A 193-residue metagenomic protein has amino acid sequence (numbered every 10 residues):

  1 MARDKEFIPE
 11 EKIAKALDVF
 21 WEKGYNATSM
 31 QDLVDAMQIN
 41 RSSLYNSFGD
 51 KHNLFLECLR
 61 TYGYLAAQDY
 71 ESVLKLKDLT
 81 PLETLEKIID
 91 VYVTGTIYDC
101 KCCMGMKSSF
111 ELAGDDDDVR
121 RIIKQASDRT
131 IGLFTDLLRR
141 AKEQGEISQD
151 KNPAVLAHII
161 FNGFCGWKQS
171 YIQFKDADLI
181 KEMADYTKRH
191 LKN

Functional and structural regions predicted by a protein language model:
M1-F7: N-terminal intrinsically disordered/low-complexity leader segments
E11, K15, V19-N53, E57: Helix-turn-helix
E57, E71-C100, P153-I160: Hydrophobic alpha-helical connector segments
R60-A66: Short, basic, alpha-helical segments at the C-terminal edge of helix-turn-helix-like DNA-binding modules
E83, D117-E143, V155: Amphipathic alpha-helical packing segments from all-alpha helical-bundle domains
T84, I97-D118: Amphipathic alpha-helical segments used for helix-helix packing
K87-V91, G95, G132, D136-R140 (+2 more regions): C-terminal peripheral helix-coil segments that are non-catalytic and often amphipathic
K151-S170, Y186: Hydrophobic alpha-helical segments that form the core of small-molecule binding pockets and/or dimer interfaces
